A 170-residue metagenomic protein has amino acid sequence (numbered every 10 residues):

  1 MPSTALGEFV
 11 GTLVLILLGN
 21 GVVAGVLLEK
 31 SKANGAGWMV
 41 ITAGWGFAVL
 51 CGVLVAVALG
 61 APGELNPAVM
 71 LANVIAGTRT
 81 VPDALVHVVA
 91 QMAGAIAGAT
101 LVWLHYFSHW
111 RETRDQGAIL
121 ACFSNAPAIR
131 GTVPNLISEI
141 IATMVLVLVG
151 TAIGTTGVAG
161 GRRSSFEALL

Functional and structural regions predicted by a protein language model:
M1-L170: Membrane-interface helix-loop junctions and terminal tails of multi-pass membrane proteins
